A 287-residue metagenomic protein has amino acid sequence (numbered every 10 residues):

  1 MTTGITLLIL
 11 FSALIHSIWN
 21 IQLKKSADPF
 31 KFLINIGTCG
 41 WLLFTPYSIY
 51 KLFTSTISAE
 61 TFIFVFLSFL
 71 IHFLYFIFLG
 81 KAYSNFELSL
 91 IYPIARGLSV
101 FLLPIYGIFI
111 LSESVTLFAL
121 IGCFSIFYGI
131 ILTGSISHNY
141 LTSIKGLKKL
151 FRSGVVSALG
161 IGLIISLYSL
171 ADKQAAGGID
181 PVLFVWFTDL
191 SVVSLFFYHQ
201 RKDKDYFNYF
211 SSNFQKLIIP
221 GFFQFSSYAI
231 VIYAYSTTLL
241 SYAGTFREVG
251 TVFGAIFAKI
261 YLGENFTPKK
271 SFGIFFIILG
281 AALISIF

Functional and structural regions predicted by a protein language model:
M1-L67, F73-L88, S135-S157, L190-F225 (+2 more regions): Membrane-interface interhelical linkers
M1-L7, L103-L163, N265, K269-F287: Juxtamembrane helix-loop boundary signature in multi-pass membrane transporters
M1-T6, I49-T61, Y106-A119, K173-I179 (+2 more regions): Helix-coil boundary and interhelical linker segments in multi-pass alpha-helical membrane proteins
L10-L14, I34-T38, F66-L70, G97 (+6 more regions): Residue-level signature of the transmembrane alpha-helical core of multi-pass small-molecule transporters
A13-S17, T45, F69, F73-L74 (+8 more regions): Hydrophobic/small/kink-forming positions within alpha-helical transmembrane segments of polytopic membrane proteins
W41-T45, F127, V193-S194, F253 (+1 more regions): Small-residue-rich packing faces within the transmembrane alpha-helices of Major Facilitator Superfamily
L67-I71, Y83-T133, L183-S191, L240-I260: Specific alpha-helical transmembrane segments that line the substrate/conduction pathway and gating interfaces
L150-L183: Selected transmembrane alpha-helices and immediately adjacent juxtamembrane segments of polytopic inner-membrane
